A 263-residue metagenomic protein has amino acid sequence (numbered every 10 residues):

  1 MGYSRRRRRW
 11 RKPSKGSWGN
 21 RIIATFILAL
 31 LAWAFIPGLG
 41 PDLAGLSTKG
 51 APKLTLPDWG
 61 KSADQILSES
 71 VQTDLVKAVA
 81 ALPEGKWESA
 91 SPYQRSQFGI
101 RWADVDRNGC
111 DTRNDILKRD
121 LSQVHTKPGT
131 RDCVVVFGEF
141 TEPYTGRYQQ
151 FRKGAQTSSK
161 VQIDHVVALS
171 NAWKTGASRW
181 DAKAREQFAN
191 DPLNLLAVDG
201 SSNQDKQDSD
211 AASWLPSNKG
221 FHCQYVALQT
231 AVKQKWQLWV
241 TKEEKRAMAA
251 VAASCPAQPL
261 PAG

Functional and structural regions predicted by a protein language model:
M1-W18: N-terminal Lys/Arg-rich, disordered targeting/topogenic segments
R21-G38: Hydrophobic membrane-insertion alpha-helices, especially the h-region of bacterial N-terminal signal peptides
P37-L39, A44-C110, K242-E244, A257-G263: N-terminal module-boundary/linker segments of secreted carbohydrate-active enzymes
L75-V79, R113-L117, M248-V251: Generic structural signal of hydrophobic/aromatic residues within well-ordered alpha-helices of folded domains
P83, D106-N108, T141, E186-N190: A general structural signal for short secondary-structure junctions and capping/turn motifs
S89-Q162, V166-V167: Secreted/periplasmic proteins that engage bacterial cell-wall peptidoglycan
Y144-G263: Domain-level detector of nuclease and nuclease-like folds in predominantly extracellular/periplasmic contexts
